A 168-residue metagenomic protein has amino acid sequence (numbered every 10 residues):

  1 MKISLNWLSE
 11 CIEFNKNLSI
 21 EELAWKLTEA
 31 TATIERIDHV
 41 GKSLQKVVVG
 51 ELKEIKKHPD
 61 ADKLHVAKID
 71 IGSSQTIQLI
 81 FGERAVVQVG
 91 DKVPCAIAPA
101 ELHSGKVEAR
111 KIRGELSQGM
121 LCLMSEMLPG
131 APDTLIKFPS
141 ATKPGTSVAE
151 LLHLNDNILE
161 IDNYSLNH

Functional and structural regions predicted by a protein language model:
M1-H168: Phosphate-backbone binding interfaces of nucleic-acid-interacting proteins
